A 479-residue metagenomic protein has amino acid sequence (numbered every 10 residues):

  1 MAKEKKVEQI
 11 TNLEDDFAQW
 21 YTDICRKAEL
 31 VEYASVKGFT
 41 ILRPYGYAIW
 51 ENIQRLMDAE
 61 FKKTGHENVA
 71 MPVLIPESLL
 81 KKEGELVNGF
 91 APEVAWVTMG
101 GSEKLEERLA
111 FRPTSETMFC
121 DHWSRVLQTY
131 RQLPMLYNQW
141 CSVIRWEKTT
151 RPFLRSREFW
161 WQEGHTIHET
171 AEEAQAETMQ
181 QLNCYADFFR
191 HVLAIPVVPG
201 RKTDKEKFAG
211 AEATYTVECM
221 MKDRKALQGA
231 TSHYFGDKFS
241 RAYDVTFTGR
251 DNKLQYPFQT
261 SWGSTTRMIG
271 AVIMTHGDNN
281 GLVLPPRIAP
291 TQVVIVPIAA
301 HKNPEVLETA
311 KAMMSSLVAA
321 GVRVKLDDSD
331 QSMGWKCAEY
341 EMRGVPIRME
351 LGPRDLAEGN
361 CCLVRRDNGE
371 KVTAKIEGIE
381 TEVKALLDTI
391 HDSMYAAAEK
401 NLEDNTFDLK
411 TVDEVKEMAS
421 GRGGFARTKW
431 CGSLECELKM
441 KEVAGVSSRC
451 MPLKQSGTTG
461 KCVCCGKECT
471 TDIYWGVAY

Functional and structural regions predicted by a protein language model:
M1-Y479: NTP/phosphate- and nucleic-acid-binding module
